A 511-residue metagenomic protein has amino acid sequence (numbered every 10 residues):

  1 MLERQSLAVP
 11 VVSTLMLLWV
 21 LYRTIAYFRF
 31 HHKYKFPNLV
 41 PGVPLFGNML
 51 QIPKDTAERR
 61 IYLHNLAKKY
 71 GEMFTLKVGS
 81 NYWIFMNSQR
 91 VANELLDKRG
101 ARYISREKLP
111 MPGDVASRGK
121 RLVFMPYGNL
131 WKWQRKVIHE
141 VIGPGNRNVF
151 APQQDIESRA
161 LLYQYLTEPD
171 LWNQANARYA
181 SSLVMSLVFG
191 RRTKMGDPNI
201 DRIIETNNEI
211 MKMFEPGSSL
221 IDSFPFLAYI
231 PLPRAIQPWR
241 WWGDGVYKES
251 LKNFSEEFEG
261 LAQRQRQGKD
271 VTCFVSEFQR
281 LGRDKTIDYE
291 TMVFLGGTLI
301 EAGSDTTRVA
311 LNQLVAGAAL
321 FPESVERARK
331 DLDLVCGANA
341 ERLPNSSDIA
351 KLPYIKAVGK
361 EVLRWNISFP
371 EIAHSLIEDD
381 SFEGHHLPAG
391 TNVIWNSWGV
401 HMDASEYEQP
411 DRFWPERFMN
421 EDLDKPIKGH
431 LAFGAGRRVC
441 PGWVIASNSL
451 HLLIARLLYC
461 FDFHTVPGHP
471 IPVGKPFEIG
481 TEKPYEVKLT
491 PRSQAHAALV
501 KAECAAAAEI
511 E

Functional and structural regions predicted by a protein language model:
M1-W19, K77-I84, R147-I156, Y165-S186 (+7 more regions): Cytochrome P450
L2-R118, W133, D155-A160, E249 (+4 more regions): N-terminal membrane-proximal hinge/A-helix region immediately C-terminal to the signal-anchor transmembrane segment
P41-H64, Y82, P110-F189, I204-G260 (+5 more regions): Cytochrome P450 catalytic-domain helical core, especially the substrate-recognition surface and oxygen-activation
L50-H64, K69-G71, P322, E341-E383 (+1 more regions): Conserved cytochrome P450 K-helix E-x-x-R motif and the immediately C-terminal K′/meander segment
I104, K194, P322-S324, W443-P484 (+1 more regions): Cytochrome P450 heme-binding "Cys pocket" and the immediately downstream C-terminal segment
G143, S219-D222, W242-A310, E341 (+3 more regions): Conserved cytochrome P450 catalytic core segment spanning the I/J/K helices
A180, F189, V246-E257, L281-D333 (+5 more regions): Central I-helix of cytochrome P450 enzymes
W395-D422, C504-A507: Conserved cytochrome P450 K-helix/beta-meander segment immediately N-terminal to the heme-binding cysteine loop
